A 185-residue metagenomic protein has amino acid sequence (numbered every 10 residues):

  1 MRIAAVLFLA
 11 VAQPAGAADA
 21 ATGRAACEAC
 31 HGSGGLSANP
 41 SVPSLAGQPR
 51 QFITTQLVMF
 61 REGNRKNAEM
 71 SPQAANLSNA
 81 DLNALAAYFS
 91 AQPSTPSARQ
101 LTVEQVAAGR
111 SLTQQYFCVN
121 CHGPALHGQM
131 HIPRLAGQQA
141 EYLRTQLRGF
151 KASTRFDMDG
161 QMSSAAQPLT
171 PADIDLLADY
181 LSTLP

Functional and structural regions predicted by a protein language model:
M1-L7: Sec-dependent signal peptide recognition, specifically the positively charged N-region followed immediately by
F8-A17: Hydrophobic h-region of N-terminal signal peptides that target proteins for export in Gram-negative bacteria
G16-G34, S97, L101-P124, Q139: Sequence/structural segment immediately N-terminal to covalent heme-attachment motifs in c-type and related
H31, R61, H122, K151 (+1 more regions): Protein kinase-like catalytic domain
G34, N64, Q92-P96, A125 (+2 more regions): A general structural signal marking secondary-structure boundaries and capping sites
G35-K66, S71-N76, R110, Q114 (+3 more regions): Gly/Gly-Pro-rich "capping" loops immediately C-terminal to redox-active cysteine motifs in periplasmic/lumenal
A75-S97, E141, Q167-P185: C-terminal capping alpha-helices of c-type cytochrome domains
